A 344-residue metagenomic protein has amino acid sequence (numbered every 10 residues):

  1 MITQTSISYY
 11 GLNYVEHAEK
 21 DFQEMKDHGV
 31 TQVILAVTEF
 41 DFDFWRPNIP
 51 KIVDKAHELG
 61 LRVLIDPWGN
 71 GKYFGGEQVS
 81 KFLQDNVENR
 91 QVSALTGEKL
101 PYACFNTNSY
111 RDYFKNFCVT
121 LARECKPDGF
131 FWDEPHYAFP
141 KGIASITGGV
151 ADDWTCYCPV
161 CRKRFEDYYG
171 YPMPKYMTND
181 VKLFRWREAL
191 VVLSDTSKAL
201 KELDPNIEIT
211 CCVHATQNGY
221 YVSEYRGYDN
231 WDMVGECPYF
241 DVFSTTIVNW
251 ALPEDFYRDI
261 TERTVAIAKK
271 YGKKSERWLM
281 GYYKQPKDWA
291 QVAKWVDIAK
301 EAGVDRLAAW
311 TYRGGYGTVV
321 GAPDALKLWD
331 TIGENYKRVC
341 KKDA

Functional and structural regions predicted by a protein language model:
T5-N13, I34-D43, T96-K115, P174-L190 (+4 more regions): The substrate-binding groove and active-site-proximal loops of carbohydrate-active enzymes, especially glycoside
S6-Y10, L64-W68, F131-P135, N179-G227 (+1 more regions): Aromatic-lined carbohydrate-recognition surfaces of secreted/lumenal glycan-active proteins
V15-F42, E124-P127, E236-F243, I298-L307: Catalytic domains of carbohydrate-active enzymes, especially glycoside hydrolases
D21-F22, L35-D85, F184-L203: Aromatic-lined substrate-binding rim segments of carbohydrate-active enzymes
L64-C125, F165, K175-N179, A290-V292: Active-site-adjacent "subsite" loops/lids of carbohydrate-active enzymes
K72-G97, D133-P172, V222: Aromatic- and acidic-residue-enriched segments that line the glycan-binding/catalytic groove of carbohydrate-active
P140, L193-T196, L203-D255, K284-I298: Substrate-binding cleft/loops of secretory-pathway carbohydrate-active enzymes
T245-L252, E276-D343: Substrate-binding cleft of secreted/luminal carbohydrate-active enzymes
